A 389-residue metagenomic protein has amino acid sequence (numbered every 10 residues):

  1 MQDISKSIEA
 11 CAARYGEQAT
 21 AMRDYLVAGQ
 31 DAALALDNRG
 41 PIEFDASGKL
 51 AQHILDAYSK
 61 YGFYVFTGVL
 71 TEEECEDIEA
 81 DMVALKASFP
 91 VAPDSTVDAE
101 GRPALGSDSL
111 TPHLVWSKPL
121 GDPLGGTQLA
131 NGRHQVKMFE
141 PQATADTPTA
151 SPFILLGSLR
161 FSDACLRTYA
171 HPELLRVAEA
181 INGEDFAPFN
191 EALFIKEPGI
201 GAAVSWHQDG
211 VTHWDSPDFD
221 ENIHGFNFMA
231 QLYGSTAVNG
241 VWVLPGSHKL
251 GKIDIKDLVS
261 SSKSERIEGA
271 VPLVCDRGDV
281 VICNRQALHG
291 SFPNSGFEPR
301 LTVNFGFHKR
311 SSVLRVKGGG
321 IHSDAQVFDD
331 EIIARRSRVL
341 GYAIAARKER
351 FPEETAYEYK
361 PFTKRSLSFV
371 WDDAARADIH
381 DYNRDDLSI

Functional and structural regions predicted by a protein language model:
Q2-E43, S88, S95-T96, W116-G121 (+3 more regions): Non-heme Fe(II)/2-oxoglutarate
Q2-K60, T67-W206, T212: Non-heme Fe(II)-dependent double-stranded beta-helix
V136-F139, Q208-V211, K256-G269, P299 (+1 more regions): Short, surface-exposed loop/helix-turn segments at secondary-structure junctions that function as lids/hinges flanking
D163-L166, V177, W214-D218, A230-L232 (+2 more regions): Short helix-to-loop capping/linker segments positioned immediately adjacent to catalytic or ligand/cofactor-binding
N190-L193, F228-A230, V303-F307: A structural signal for short, well-ordered beta-strand segments
A192, E197, Q208-G210, A230-G234 (+1 more regions): Short, structured patches in soluble enzyme cores that scaffold and shape functional sites
S205-G225: Acidic, His- and aromatic-enriched active-site or binding-groove loops in soluble protein domains that engage sugars
N222-F226, Y233-F292, S312: Double-stranded beta-helix
